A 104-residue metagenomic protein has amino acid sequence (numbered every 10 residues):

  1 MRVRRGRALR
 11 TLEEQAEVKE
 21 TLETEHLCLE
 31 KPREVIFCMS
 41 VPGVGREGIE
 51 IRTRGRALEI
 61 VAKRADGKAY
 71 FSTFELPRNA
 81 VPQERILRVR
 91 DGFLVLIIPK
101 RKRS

Functional and structural regions predicted by a protein language model:
M1-S104: Alpha-crystallin/small heat shock protein
